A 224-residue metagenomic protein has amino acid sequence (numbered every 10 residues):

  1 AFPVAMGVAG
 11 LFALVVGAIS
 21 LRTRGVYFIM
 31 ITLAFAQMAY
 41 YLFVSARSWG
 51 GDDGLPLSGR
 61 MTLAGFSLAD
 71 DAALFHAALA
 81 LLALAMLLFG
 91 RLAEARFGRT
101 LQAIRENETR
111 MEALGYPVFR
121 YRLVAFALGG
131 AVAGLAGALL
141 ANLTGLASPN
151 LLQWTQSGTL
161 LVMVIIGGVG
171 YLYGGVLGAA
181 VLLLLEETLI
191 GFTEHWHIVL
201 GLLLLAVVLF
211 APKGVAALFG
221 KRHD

Functional and structural regions predicted by a protein language model:
A1-D224: Transmembrane alpha-helices and adjacent helix-loop boundaries
